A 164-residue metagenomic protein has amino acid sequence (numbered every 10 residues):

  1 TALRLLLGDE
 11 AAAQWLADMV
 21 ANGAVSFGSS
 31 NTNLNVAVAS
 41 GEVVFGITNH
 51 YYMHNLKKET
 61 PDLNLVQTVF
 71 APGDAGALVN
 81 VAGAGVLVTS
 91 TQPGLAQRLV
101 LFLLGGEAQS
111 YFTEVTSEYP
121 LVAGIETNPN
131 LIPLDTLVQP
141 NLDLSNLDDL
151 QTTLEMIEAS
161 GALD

Functional and structural regions predicted by a protein language model:
T1-F70: Ligand-binding pocket segment of bilobal, Venus flytrap-like solute-binding proteins
R4, V79-Q92, Y111-V115: A bilobed periplasmic-binding-protein/Venus flytrap-type ligand-binding module shared by bacterial periplasmic
E10, S29-T32, I47, T89-G94 (+2 more regions): Soluble non-cytosolic domains of exported or imported proteins
A11, E118-D164: An extracytoplasmic/periplasmic, membrane-proximal ligand-sensing/linker region
A17, T32, V36, S40 (+5 more regions): Solvent-exposed, polar/charged alpha-helical surfaces in well-ordered, non-transmembrane soluble domains, broadly
H50-H54, G73-G76, S90-T91, G105-Q109: Solvent-exposed loop/turn segments at secondary-structure junctions within structured extracellular/periplasmic domains
D62-L78, L87-T89: Short beta-strand->loop
F102-I125: Periplasmic-binding protein-like
